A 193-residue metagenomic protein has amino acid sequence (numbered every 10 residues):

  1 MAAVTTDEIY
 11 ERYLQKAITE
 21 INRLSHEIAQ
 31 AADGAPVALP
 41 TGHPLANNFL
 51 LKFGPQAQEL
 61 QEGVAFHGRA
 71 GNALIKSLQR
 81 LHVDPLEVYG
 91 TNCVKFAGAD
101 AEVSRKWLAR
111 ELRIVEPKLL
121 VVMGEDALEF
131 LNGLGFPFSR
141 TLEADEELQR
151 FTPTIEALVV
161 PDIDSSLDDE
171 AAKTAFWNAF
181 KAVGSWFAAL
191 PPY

Functional and structural regions predicted by a protein language model:
A2-Y193: A polyanion-binding, active-site-adjacent surface
